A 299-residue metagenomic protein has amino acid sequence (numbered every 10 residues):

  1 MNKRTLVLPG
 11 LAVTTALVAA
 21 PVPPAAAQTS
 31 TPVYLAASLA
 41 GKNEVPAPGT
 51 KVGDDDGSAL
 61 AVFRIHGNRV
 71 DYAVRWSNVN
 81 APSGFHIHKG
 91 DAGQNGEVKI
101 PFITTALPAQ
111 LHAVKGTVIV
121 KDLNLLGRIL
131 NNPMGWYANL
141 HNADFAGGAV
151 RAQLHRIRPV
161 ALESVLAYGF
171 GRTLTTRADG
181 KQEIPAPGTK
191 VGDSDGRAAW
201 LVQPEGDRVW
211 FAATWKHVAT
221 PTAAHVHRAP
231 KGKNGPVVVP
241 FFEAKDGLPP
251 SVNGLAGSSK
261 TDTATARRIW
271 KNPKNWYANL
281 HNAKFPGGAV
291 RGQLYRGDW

Functional and structural regions predicted by a protein language model:
N2-G10, T15, P21-F85, K89-A224 (+1 more regions): Metal-centered catalytic cores of metalloenzymes
